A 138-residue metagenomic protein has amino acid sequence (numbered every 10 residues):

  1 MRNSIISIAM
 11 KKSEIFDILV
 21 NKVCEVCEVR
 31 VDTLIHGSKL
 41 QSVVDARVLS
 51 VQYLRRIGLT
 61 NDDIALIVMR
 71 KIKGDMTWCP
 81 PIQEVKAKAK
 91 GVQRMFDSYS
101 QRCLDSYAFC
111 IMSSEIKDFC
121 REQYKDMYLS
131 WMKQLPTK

Functional and structural regions predicted by a protein language model:
M1-K138: Basic, alpha-helical nucleic-acid-binding regions used in initiation and control of genome expression
